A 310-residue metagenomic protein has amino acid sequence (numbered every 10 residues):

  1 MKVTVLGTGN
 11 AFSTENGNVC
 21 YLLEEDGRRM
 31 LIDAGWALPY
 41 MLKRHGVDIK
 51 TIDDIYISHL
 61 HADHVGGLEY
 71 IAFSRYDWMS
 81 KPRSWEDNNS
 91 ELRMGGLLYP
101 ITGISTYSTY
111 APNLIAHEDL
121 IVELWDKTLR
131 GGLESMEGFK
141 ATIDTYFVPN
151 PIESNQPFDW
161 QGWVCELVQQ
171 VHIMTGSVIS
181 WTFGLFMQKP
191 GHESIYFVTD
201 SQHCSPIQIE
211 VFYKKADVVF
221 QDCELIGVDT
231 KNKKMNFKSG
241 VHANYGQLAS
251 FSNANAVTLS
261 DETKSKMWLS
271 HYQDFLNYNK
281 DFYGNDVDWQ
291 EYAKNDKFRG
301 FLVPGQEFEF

Functional and structural regions predicted by a protein language model:
M1-Y196, C204-I207, F275-F310: Binuclear metal-dependent hydrolase catalytic cores
I32, S58, V198-D200, Q221-C223 (+1 more regions): Active-site flanking residues adjacent to catalytic metal/cofactor-binding acidic residues
H203-F310: Cap/insert and terminal regions of metallo-dependent hydrolase folds
